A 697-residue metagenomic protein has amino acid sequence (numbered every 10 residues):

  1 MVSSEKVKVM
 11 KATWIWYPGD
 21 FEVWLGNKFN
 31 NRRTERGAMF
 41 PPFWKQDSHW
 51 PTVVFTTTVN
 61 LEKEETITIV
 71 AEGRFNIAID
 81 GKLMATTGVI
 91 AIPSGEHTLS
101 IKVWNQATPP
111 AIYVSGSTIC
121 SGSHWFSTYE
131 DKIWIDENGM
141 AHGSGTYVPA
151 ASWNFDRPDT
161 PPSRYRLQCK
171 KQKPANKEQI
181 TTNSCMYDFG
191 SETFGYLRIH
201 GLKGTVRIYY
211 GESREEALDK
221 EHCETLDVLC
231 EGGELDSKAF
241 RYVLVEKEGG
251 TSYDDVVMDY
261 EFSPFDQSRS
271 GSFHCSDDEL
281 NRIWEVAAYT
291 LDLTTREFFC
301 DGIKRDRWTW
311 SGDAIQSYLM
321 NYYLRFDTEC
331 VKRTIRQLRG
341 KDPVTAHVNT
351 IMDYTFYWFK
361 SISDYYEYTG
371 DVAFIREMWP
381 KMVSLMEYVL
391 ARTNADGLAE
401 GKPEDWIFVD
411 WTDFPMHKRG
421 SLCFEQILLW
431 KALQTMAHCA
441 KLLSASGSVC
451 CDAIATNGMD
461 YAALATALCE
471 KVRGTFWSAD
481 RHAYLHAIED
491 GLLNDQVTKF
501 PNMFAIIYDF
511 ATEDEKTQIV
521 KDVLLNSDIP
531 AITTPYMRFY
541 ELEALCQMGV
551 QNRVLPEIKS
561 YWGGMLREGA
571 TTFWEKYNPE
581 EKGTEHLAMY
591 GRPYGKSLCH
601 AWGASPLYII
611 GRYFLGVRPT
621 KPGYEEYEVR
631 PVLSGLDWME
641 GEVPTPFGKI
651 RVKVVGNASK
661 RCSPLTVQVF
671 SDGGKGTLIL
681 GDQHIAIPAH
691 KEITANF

Functional and structural regions predicted by a protein language model:
M1-E297, D313, E329-C330, E377 (+1 more regions): Extracellular/oxidizing-compartment recognition motifs
F262, D266-V286, D292-L293, F298-Y322 (+10 more regions): Active-site acid/base region of carbohydrate-active enzymes
Q316-R325, W358-F374, I427-G447, I454 (+3 more regions): Well-ordered alpha-helical scaffold segments within catalytic/enzyme domains
E367, V409-R419, A487-G491, D522-I529 (+2 more regions): Short beta-alpha connecting loops at secondary-structure transitions that line or flank enzyme active sites
L492-L493, L524-I532, S560-L566: Solenoid-like repeat scaffolds
Q496-N502, I532-M537, S663: Generic helix N-cap/helix-start motif at coil->alpha-helix transitions
L555-F697: Non-catalytic C-terminal accessory modules of carbohydrate-active enzymes
